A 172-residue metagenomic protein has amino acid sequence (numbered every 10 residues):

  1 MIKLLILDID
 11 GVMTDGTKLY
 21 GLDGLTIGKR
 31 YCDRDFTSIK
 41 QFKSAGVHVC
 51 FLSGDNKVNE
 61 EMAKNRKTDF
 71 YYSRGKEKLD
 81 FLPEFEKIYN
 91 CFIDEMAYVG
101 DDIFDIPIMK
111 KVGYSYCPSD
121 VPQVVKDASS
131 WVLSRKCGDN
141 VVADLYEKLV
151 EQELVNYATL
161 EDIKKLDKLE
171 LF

Functional and structural regions predicted by a protein language model:
M1-E77: Alpha-helical substrate-recognition element adjacent to the catalytic core
L25-T26, R66, L79-F172: Mg2+-dependent phosphoryl-transfer enzymes with acidic/Ser/Thr/Gly-rich catalytic loops
